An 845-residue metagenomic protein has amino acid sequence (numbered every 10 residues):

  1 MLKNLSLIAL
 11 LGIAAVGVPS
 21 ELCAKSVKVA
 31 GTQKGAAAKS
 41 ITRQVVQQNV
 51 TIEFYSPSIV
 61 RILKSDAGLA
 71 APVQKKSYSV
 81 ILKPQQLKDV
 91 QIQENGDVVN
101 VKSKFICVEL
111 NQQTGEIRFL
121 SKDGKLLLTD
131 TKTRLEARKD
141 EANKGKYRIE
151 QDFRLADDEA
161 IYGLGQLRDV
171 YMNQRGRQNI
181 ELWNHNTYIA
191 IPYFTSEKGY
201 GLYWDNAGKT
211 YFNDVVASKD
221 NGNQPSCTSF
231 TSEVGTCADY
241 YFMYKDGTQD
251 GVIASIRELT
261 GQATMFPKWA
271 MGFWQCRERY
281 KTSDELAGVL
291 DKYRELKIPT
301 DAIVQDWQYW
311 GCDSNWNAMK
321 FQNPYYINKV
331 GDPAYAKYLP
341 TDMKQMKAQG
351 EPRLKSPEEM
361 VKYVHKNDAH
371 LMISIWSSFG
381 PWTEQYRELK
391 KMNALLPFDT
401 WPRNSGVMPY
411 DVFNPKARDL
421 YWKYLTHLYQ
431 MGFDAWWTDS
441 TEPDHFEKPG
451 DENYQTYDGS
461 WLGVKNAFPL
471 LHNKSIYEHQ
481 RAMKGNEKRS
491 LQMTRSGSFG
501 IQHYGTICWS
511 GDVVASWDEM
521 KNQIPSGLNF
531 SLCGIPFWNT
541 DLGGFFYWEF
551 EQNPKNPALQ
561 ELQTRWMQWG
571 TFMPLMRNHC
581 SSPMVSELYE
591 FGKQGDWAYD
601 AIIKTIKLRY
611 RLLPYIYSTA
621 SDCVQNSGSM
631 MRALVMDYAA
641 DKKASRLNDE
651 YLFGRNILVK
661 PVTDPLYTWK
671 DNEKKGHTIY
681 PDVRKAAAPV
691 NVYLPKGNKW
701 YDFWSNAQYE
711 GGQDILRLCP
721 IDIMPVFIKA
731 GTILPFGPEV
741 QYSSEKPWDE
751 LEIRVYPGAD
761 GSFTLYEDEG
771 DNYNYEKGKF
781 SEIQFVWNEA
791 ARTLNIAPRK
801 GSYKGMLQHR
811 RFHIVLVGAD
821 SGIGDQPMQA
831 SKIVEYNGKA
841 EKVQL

Functional and structural regions predicted by a protein language model:
M1-S26: Bacterial Sec-dependent N-terminal signal peptides
K25-T32, A38, E53-V99, A137-D140: A low-complexity, Ser/Thr/Gly/Pro-enriched, surface-exposed linker/loop concept that marks segments flanking
I52, I62, V101, F105 (+2 more regions): Short, well-ordered beta-strand segments enriched in hydrophobic/aromatic residues
E53-S58, P72-L82, E109-D123, K804-S821: Extended Gly/Ser/Thr-rich low-complexity repeat segments, especially those forming or decorating extracellular
I59-V60, C107, E116, P192-Y193 (+21 more regions): Beta-sheet entry/capping signal
S77-S79, P299-I602, D637-A639, L647: Aromatic- and carboxylate-enriched substrate-binding clefts and catalytic-loop regions of carbohydrate-active enzymes
Q93-P267, R277-R279, S283-D284, L290-E295 (+4 more regions): Catalytic and substrate-binding clefts that recognize carbohydrates or anionic sugar/phosphate headgroups
H479, S490, G497-C508, F530-T540 (+3 more regions): Catalytic core of carbohydrate-active enzymes
